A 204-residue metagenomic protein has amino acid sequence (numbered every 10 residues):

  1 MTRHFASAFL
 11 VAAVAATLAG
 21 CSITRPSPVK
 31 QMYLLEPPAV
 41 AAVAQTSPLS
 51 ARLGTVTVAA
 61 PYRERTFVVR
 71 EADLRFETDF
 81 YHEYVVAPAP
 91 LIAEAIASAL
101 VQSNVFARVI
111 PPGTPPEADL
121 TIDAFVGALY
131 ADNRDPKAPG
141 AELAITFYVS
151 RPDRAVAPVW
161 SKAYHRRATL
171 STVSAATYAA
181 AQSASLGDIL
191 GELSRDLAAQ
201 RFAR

Functional and structural regions predicted by a protein language model:
M1-L10: Bacterial N-terminal signal peptides that target proteins for export
T17-G20: C-terminal motif of bacterial Sec signal peptides marking the signal peptidase cleavage site
S22-A44, S103-A155: Surface-exposed short loop/turn segments
S22-A89, A199-R204: A structural "domain/chain start" motif
S47-G54, R63-R65, A72, F80 (+4 more regions): Envelope-exposed proteins and targeting segments
R75-E83, D153-R195: Short secondary-structure boundary motifs at beta->alpha junctions and helix caps
A89, A93-A97, S103, S183-L186 (+2 more regions): Extracytoplasmic/secreted envelope proteins and their assembly/folding machinery, especially bacterial periplasmic
A97, V101-V105, A131, S194-F202: Sec-exported extracytoplasmic/periplasmic mature domains
